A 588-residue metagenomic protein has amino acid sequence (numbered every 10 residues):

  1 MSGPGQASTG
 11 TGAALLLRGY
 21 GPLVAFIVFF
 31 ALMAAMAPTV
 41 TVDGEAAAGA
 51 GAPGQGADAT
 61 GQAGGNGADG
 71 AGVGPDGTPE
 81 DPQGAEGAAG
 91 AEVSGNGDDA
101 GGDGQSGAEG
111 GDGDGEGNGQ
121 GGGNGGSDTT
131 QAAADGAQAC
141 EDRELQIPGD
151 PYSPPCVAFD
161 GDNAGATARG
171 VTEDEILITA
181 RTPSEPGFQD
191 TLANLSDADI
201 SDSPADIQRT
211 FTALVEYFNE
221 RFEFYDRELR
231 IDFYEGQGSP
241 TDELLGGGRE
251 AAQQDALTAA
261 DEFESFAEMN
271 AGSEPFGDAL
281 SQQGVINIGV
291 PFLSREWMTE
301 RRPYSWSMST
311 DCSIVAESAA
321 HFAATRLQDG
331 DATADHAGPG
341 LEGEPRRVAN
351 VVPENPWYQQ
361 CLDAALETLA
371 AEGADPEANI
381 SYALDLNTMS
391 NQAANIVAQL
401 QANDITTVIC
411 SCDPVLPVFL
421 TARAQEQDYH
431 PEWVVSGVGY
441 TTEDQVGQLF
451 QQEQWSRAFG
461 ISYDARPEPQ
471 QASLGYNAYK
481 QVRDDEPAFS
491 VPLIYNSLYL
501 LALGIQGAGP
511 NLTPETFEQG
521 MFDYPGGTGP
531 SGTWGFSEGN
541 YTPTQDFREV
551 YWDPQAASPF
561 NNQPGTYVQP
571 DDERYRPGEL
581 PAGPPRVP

Functional and structural regions predicted by a protein language model:
G3-F29: N-terminal export and membrane-targeting signals
A31-Q55: C-terminal region of N-terminal signal peptides and the immediate post-cleavage residues of exported proteins
G136-G165, R169, I176, Y524-P588: Solvent-exposed, acidic/polar segments of extracytosolic/periplasmic ligand-binding ectodomains
R143, E262-D375, N379, E432-G460: Extracytoplasmic ligand/sensor domains, especially the bilobed periplasmic-binding protein
E185-I231, A371-A374: Signal peptide-proximal N-terminal region of secreted/periplasmic/extracellular or secretory-lumen proteins
P204-R209, E220-R302, L384-S390, V418 (+1 more regions): Beta-alpha junction/loop-to-helix N-cap segments that form part of ligand/metal-binding clefts
S309-T310, A424-N496, P570-E573, P577-V587: Extracellular/periplasmic periplasmic-binding protein-like sensory domains
D413-F419, D464-Y524: Extracellular/periplasmic ligand-binding modules, especially the Venus flytrap/periplasmic-binding
